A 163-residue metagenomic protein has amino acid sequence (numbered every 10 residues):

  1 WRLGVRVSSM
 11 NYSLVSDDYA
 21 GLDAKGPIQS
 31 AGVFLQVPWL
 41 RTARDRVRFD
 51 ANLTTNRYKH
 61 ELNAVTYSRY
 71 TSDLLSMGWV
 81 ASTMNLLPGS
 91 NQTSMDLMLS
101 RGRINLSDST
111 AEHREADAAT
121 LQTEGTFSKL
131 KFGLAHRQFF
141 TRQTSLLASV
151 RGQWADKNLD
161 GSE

Functional and structural regions predicted by a protein language model:
W1-G89: Gram-negative/organellar outer-membrane beta-barrel architecture
K59-E163: C-terminal outer-membrane beta-barrel translocator/porin domains of Gram-negative envelope proteins and their
